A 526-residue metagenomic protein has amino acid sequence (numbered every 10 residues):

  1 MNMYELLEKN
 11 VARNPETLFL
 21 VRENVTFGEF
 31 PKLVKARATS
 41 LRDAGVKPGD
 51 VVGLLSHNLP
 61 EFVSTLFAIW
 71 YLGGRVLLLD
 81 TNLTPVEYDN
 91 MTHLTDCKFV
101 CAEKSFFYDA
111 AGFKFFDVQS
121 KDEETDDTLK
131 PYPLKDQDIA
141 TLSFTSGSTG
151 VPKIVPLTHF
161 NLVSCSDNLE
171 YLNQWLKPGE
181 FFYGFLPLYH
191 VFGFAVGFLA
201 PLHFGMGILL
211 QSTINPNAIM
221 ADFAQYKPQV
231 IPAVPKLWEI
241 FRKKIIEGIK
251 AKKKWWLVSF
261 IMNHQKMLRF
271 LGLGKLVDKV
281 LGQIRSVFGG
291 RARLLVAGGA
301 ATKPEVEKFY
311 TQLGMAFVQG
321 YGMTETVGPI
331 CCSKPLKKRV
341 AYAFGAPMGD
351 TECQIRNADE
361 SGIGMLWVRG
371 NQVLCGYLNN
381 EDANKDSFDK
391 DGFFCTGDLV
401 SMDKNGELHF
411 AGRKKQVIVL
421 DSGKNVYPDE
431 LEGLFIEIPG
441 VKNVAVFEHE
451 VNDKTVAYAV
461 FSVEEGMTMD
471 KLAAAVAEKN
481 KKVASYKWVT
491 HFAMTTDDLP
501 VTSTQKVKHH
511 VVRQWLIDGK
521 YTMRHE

Functional and structural regions predicted by a protein language model:
E16-G45, D50-L59, V63-F67, T84-D89 (+2 more regions): Conserved AMP-binding/adenylate-forming core of the ANL superfamily
L18, D126-F144, V151, W175-F181: Conserved pre-ATP/AMP-binding loop-to-beta segment of ANL
L20, A44, S64-F67, Y71-K135 (+3 more regions): Structural core segment of the AMP-binding/adenylate-forming
T26-G28, A140-S166: Conserved AMP-binding A3 loop
V100, G370, C375-G376, L399-A484: AMP-binding/adenylate-forming catalytic core of the ANL superfamily
V163-F181, Y189-G282: Conserved AMP-binding/adenylation subdomain of ANL enzymes
L276-L408, K414-V417, L431, K442: Conserved AMP-binding/adenylate-forming
I418, A445-E448, A477-E526: Conserved C-terminal "lid"/linker of ANL adenylate-forming enzymes
